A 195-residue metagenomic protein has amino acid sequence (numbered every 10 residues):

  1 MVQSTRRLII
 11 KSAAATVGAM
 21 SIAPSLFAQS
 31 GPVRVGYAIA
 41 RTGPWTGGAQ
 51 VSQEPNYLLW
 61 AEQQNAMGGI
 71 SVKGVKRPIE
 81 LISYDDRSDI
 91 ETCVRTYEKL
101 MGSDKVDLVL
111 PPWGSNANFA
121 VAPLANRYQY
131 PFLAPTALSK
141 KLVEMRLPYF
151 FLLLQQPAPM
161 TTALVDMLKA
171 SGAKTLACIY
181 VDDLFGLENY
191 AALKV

Functional and structural regions predicted by a protein language model:
M1-V17: N-terminal secretory signal peptides and thylakoid transit peptides that target proteins across membranes
P24-A38: C-terminal segment of N-terminal export signals and the immediately downstream linker at the start of the mature
G36-W60, Y84-I90, W113-N116, V181-L187: Extracytoplasmic "Venus flytrap"
I39-T42, W60-G68, M101-D104, W113 (+3 more regions): Sec/Tat-exported extracytoplasmic proteins
T46-Q50, C93-V94, V121-A122, E144: Short, solvent-exposed loop/turn and secondary-structure capping segments
P55, V106-V195: Extracytoplasmic ligand/sensor domains, especially the bilobed periplasmic-binding protein
P55-E80: Signal peptide-proximal N-terminal region of secreted/periplasmic/extracellular or secretory-lumen proteins
R87-K105, M167: Short, well-structured alpha-helical segments in soluble
